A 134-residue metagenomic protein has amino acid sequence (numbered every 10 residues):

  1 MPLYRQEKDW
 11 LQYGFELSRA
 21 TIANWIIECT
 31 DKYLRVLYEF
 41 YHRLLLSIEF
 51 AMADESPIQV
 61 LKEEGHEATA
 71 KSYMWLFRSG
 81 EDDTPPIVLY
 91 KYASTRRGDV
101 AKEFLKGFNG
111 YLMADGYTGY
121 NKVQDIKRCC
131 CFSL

Functional and structural regions predicted by a protein language model:
M1-L134: Catalytic center-proximal scaffold of phosphoryl-transfer enzymes
